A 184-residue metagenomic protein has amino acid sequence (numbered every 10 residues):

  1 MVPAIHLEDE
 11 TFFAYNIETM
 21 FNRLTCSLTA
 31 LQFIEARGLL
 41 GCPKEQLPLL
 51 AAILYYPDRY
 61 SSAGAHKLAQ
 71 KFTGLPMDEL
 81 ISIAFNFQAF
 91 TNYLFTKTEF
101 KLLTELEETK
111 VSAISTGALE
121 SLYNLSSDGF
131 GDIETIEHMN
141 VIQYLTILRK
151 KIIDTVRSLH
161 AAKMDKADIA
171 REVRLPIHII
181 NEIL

Functional and structural regions predicted by a protein language model:
M1-K163, A167-L184: An amphipathic, hydrophobic-aromatic interaction surface with interspersed Lys/Arg that forms lipid/phosphate-bearing
